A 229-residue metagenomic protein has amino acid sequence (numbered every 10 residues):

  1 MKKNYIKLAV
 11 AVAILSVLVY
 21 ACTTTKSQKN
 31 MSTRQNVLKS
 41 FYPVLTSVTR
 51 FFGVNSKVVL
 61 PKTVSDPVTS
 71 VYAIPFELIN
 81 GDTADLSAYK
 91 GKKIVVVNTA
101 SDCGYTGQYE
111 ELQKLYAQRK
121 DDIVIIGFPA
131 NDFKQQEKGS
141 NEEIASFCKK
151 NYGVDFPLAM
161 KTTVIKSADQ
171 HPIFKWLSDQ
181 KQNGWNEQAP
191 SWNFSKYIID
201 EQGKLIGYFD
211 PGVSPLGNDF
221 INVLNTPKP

Functional and structural regions predicted by a protein language model:
K2-V71: N-terminal targeting signals for export/organelle localization
A73-K93, K114-A117: A short beta-strand-turn-helix
K92-K93, D102, T106-P129, K149-Y152: Conserved helix-turn-beta segment immediately C-terminal to the redox Cys motif in thioredoxin-like folds
G107, E111-K114, G139, E143 (+2 more regions): Extracytoplasmic/secreted proteins, especially bacterial periplasmic and envelope-associated proteins
D122-G139, D155-S167: Thiol-based oxidoreductase modules, predominantly thioredoxin-like and allied folds used for disulfide exchange
E142-N193: Short, internal strand/loop/helix patches that form the active-site neighborhood or redox-interaction surface
P172-K175, Q180-P229: Thiol-/selenol-based redox modules, centered on thioredoxin-like and closely related oxidoreductase domains
